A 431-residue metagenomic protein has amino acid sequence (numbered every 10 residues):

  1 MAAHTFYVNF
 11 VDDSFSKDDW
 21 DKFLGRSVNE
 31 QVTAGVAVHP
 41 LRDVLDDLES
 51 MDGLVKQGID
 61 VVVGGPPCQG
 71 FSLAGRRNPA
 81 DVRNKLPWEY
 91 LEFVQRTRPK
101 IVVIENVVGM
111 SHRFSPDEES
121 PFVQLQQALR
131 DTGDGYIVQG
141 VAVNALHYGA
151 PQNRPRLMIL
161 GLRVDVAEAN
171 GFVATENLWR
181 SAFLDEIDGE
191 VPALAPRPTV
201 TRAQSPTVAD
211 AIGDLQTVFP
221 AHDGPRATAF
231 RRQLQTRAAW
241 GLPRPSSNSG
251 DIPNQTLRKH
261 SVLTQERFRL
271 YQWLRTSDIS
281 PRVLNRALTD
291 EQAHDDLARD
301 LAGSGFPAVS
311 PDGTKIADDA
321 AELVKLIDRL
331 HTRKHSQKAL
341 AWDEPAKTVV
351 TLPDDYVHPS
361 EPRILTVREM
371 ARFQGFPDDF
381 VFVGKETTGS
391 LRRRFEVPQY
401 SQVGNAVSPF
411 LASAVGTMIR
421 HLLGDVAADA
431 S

Functional and structural regions predicted by a protein language model:
M1-L54: Glycine-rich phosphate-binding loop and adjoining beta1-alpha1-beta2 segment of Rossmann-like nucleotide-binding folds
G35-V38, V138-G140, T348: Conserved beta-strand scaffold positions in the cores of enzyme catalytic domains, especially in NTP/NDP-utilizing
D47-K56, A74-A321: Class I S-adenosyl-L-methionine
D60, L157, K347: Residue-level detector of short, conserved catalytic/binding motifs and their immediate flanks
D60-V63, V103: N-terminal Rossmann-like NAD(P) cofactor-binding module of classical short-chain dehydrogenase/reductase
P66: Glycine-rich, N-terminal phosphate-binding loop of Rossmann-like dinucleotide-binding domains
Q69: Active-site beta-alpha loop architecture of Rossmann-like, nucleotide-cofactor-dependent enzymes
F230-S431: C-terminal target-recognition/interaction regions appended to catalytic cores
